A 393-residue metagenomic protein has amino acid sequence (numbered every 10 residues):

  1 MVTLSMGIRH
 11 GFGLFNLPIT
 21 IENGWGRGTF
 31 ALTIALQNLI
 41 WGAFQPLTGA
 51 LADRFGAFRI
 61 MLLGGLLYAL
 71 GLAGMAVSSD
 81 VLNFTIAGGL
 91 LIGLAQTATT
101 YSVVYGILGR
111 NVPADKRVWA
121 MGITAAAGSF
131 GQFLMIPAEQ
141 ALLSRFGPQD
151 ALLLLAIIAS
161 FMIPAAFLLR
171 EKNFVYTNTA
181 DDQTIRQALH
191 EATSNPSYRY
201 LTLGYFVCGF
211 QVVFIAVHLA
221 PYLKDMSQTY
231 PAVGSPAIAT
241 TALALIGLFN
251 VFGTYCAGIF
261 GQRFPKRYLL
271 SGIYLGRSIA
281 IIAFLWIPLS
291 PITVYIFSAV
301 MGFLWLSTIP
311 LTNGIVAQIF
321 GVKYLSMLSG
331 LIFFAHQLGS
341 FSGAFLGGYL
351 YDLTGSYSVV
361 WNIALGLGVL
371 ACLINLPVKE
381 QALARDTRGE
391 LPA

Functional and structural regions predicted by a protein language model:
T3, G71, N83-T99, F206 (+1 more regions): Hydrophobic core of transmembrane alpha-helices in multi-pass small-molecule transporters, especially MFS/SLC-type
H10, N38-P46, Q132-F133, G247-Y255 (+1 more regions): Residue-level signature of mid-helix packing/kink "hotspots" within the transmembrane helices of 12-pass Major
F12-N16, N195-A257: Extracytoplasmic gate region of multi-pass secondary transporters
A43-L82: Conserved MFS/SLC helix-loop-helix module at the cytosolic interface between two early adjacent transmembrane helices
F44-G56, T254-P265, D352: Helix-to-loop junctions at the C-terminal end of transmembrane segments in multipass secondary transporters
G88-A126, G321: Cytoplasmic helix-loop-helix junction between adjacent transmembrane helices in 12-TM secondary transporters
T124-F174: Helix-loop-helix hairpin linking two adjacent transmembrane segments in secondary transporters
I238, A244-N250, Y255-I315: C-terminal transmembrane helical hairpin of 12-TM major facilitator-type secondary transporters
